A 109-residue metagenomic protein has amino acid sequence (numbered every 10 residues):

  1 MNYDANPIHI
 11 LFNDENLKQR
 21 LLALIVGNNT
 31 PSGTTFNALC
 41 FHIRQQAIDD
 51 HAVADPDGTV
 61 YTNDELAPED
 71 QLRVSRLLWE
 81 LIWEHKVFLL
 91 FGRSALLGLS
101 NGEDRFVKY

Functional and structural regions predicted by a protein language model:
M1-Q45: Short alpha-helical segments that sit at the start of domains
N6, N16, A52, D57 (+1 more regions): Intrinsically disordered, low-complexity regions of eukaryotic proteins
I8-L11, D64-P68: Charge-dense, low-complexity intrinsically disordered segments
L21-A23, A47, R76, K108: Sequence-pattern detector for short linear motifs and compositional/periodic biases rather than a specific fold
T30-L66: Short acidic, hydrophobic short linear motifs in intrinsically disordered regions
E65-W83: Short amphipathic alpha-helical interaction segments
I82-G92: A short, conserved structural fragment
G92-Y109: Short, cationic-aromatic polyanion-contact patches
